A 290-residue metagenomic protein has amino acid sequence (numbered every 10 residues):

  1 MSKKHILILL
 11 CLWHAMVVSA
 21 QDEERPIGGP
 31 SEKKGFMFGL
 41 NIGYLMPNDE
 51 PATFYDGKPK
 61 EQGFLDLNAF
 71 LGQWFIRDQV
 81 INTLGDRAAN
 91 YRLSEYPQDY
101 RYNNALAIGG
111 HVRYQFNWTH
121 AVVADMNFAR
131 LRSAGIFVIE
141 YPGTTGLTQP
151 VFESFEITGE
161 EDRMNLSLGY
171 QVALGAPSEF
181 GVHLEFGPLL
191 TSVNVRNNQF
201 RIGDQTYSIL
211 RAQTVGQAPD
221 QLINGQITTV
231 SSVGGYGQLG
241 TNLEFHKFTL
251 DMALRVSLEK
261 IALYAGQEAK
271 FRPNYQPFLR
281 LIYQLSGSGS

Functional and structural regions predicted by a protein language model:
M1-K34, G287-S290: Cleavable N-terminal export/targeting peptides
H5, P30-F38, W118-V122, S178-L184 (+2 more regions): Outer-envelope beta-barrel architecture signal
Q21-I27, M46, F116-W118, L168-P177 (+4 more regions): Outer-membrane beta-barrel proteins
F36-F38, L106-G110, D162-L168, V233-L239 (+1 more regions): Hydrophobic, lipid-facing positions within transmembrane beta-strands of outer-membrane proteins
I42-N48, M126-R132, V172-L174, P188-N194 (+3 more regions): Transmembrane beta-strands of outer-membrane beta-barrel pores
P51-P59, F64-N103, R130-N165, T191-S232 (+2 more regions): Extracellular/periplasm-exposed beta-strand and loop segments of Gram-negative cell-envelope proteins, dominated by
G110-V112, V122-M126, Y170, L239 (+2 more regions): Membrane-embedded beta-strands that build the outer-membrane beta-barrel scaffold
G235-S290: Predominantly the C-terminal beta-signal and adjacent terminal strand-loop region of outer-membrane beta-barrel
